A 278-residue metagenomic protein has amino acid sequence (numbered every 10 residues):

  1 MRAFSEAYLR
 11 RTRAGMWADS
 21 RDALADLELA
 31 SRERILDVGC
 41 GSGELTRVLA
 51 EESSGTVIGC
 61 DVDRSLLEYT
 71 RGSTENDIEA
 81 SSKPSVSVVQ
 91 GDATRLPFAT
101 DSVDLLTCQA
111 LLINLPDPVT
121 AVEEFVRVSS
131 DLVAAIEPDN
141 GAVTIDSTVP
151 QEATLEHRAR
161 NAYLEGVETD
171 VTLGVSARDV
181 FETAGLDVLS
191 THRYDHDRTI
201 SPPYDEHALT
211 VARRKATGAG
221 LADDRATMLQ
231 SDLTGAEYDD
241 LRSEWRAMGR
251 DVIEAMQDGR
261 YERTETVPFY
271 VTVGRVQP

Functional and structural regions predicted by a protein language model:
M1-W17: Class I SAM-dependent methyltransferase Rossmann-like catalytic core, especially the SAM/SAH-binding loop
A14-S31: Conserved alpha-helix/loop element of class I SAM-dependent methyltransferases that forms part of the SAM/SAH-binding
L36, G41-R95: Class I SAM-dependent methyltransferase SAM/SAH-binding core
T107: A conserved beta-strand element that flanks and buttresses the S-adenosyl-L-methionine
A110-N114: A short His-aromatic
V119-A134: A short glycine-rich, Lys/Arg-flanked "PGG" loop and its adjoining helix->strand segment in the class I
A134-K215: Conserved catalytic/acceptor-binding region of the Class I
D187-P278: Conserved Class I S-adenosyl-L-methionine
